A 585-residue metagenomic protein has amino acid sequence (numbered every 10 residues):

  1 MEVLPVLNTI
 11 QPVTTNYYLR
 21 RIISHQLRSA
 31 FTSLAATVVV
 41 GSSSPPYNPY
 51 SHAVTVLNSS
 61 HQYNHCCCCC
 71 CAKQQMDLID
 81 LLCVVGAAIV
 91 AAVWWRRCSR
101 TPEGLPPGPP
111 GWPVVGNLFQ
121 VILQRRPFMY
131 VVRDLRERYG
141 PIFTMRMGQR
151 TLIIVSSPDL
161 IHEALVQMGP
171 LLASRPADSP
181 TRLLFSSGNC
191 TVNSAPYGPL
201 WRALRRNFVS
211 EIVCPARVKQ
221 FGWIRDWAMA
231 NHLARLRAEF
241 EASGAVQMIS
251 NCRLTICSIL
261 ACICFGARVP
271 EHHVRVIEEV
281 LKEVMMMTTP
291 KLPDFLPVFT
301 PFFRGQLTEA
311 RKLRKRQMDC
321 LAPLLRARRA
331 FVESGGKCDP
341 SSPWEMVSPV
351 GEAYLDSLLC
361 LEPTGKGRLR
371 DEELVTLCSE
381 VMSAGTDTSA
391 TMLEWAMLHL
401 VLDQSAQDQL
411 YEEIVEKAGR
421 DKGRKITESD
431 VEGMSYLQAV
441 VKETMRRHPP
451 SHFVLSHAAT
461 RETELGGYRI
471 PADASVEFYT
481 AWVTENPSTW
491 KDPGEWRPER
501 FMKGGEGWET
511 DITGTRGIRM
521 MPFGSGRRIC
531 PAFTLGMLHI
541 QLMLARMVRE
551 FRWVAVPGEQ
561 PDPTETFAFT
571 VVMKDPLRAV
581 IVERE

Functional and structural regions predicted by a protein language model:
E2-F31, A36, G41-T151, A177-F185 (+2 more regions): N-terminal targeting/anchor module and adjacent flexible "hinge" preceding the catalytic domain
V3, D77-L78, P106, M229 (+5 more regions): Cytochrome P450 proximal C-terminal region
C71-I89, R146-I153, A216-W227, R237-C262 (+8 more regions): Cytochrome P450
T101-I122, F128-I224, M248, C252-I259 (+2 more regions): Cytochrome P450 substrate-recognition site 1
P107-P110, V114, G222-D226, V276-V284 (+8 more regions): Cytochrome P450 I-helix active-site segment
Q124-D134, T364-V375, V483-L538: Cytochrome P450 heme-binding Cys-pocket and its upstream "meander" loop
V213-R217, T289, R311-L393, G423-M434 (+1 more regions): Conserved cytochrome P450 catalytic core segment spanning the I/J/K helices
T388-D403, Y411, T534-R549: Cytochrome P450 catalytic-core helices
